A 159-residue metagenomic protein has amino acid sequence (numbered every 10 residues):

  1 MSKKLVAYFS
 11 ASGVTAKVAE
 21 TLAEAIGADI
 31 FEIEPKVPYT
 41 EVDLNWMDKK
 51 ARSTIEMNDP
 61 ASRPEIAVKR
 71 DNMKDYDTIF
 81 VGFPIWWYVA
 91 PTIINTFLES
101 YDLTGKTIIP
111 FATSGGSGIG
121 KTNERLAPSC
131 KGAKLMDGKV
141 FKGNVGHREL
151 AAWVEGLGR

Functional and structural regions predicted by a protein language model:
M1-T78, Y88-A90, N95-E99, R148-R159: N-terminal beta1-alpha1-beta2 submodule of the flavodoxin-like/Rossmannoid cofactor-binding fold
I26-A28, K106, A133-K134: A structural micro-motif
M73, E99-G105, S129-C130: Short, conserved loop/helix-junction motifs that constitute active-site signature segments in enzyme catalytic cores
F83-P84: Glycine-rich, N-terminal phosphate-binding loop of Rossmann-like dinucleotide-binding domains
W87-Y88, G116: Acidic catalytic loop of the alpha/beta-hydrolase fold
I109-V145: Short, glycine-/small-residue-rich phosphate/pyrophosphate-handling segment
